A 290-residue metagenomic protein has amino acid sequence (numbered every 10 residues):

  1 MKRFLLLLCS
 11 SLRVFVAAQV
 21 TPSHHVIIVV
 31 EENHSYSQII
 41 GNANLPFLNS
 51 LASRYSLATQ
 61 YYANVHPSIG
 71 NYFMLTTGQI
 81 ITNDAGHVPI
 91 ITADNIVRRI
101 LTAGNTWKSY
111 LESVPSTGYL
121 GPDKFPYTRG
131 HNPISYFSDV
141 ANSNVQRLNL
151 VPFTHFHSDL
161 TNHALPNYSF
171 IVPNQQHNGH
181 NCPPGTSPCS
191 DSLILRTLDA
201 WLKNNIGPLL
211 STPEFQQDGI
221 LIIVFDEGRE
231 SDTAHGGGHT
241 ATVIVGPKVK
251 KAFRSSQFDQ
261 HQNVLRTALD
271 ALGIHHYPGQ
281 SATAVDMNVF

Functional and structural regions predicted by a protein language model:
F4-L12: Sec-dependent N-terminal signal peptides
L12-R13, T283: Serine/proline-rich low-complexity intrinsically disordered segments, especially terminal tails, linkers
V14-A18: Sec/Tat signal peptide C-region and signal peptidase I cleavage site
Q19-F290: Flexible, surface-exposed loop/gating regions in the mature catalytic domains of secreted/periplasmic hydrolases
